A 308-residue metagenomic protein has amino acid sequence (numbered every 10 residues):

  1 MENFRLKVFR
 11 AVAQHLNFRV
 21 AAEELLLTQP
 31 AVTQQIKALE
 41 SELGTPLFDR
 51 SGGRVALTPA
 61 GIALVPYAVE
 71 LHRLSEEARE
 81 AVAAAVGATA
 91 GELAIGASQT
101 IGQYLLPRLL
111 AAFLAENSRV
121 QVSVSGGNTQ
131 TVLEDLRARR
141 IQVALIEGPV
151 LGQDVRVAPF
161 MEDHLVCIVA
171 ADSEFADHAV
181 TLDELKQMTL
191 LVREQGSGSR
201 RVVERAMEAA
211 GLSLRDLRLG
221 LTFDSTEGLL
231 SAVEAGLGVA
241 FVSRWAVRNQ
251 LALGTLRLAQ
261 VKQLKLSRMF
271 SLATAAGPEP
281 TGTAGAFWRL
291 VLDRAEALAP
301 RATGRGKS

Functional and structural regions predicted by a protein language model:
R5, E42-L43, L64-V86, G148 (+1 more regions): Alpha-helical linker/hinge and terminal dimerization helices associated with HTH transcriptional regulators
A11-T28, R54: Short helix-boundary/capping micro-motifs
E40-I62: A short LG(V/I)-centered, amphipathic sequence patch enriched for acidic residue(s) preceding the LG motif
A90-Q153, R305: Central regulatory/effector-binding core of bacterial HTH transcription factors
L105, A259-R301, K307: A late-sequence structural motif
N128-L133, R137-I141, I146-E147, E208 (+1 more regions): Hydrophobic hinge/microswitch elements
V157-L191, Q195: Flexible hinge/capping segments at coil-to-helix
L190-G211, P280-T281, W288, L298-G304: Secondary-structure junction motif
